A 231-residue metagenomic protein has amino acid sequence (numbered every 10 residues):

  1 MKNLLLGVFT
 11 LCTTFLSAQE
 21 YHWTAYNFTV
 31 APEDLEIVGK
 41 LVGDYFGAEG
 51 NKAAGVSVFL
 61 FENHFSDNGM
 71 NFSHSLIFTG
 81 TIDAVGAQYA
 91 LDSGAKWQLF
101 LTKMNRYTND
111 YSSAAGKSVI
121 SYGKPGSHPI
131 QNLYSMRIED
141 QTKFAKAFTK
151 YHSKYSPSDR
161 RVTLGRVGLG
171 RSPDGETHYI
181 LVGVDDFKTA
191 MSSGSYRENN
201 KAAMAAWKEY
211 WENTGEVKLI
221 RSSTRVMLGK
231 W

Functional and structural regions predicted by a protein language model:
N3-T14: Sec-dependent N-terminal signal peptides
A18-W231: Short S/T/G/P-rich N-terminal loop/turn motif that feeds into the first structured element of a domain
